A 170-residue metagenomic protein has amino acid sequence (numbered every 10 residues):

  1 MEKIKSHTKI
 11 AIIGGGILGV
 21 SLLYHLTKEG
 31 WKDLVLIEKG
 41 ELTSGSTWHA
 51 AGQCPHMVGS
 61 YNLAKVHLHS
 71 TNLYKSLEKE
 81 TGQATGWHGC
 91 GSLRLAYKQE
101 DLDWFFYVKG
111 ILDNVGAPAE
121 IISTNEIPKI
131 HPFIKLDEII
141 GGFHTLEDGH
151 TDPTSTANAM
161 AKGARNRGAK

Functional and structural regions predicted by a protein language model:
E2-K5, K28, W87: Short, flexible hinge/linker loops that cap or flank conserved catalytic cores
E2-L18, V35: Beta1/beta-strand and adjacent pyrophosphate-binding region of the FAD-binding site in flavoprotein oxidoreductases
L23, T27, G163-R165: Gly/Ala-rich phosphate-binding loop of Rossmann-like dinucleotide-binding domains, activating on the conserved
T27-W48: Glycine-rich FAD pyrophosphate-binding loop
G52-I130: Dinucleotide-binding Rossmann-like beta1-alpha1 core, especially the glycine-rich loop that anchors the ADP
F143-K170: Helical element adjacent to the flavin cofactor pocket in flavoenzyme catalytic cores
